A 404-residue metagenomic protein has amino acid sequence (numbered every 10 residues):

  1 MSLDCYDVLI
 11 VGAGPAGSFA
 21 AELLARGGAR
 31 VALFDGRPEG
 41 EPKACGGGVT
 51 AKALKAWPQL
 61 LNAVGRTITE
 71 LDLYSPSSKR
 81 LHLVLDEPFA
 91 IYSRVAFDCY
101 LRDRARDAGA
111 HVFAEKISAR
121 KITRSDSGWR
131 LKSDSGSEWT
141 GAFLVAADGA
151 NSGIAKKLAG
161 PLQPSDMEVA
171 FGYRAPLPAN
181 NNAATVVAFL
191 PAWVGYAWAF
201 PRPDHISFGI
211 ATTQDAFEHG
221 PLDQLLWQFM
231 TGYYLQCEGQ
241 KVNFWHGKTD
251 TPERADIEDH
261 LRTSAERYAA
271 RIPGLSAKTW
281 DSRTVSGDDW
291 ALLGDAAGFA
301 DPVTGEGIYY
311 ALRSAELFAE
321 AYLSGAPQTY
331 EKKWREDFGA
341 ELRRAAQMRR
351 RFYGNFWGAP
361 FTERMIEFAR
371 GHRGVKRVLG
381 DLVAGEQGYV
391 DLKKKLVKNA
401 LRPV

Functional and structural regions predicted by a protein language model:
S2-G14: Beta1/beta-strand and adjacent pyrophosphate-binding region of the FAD-binding site in flavoprotein oxidoreductases
V8-I10, V31, W290: Conserved hydrophobic helix-helix packing surfaces used for dimerization/oligomerization
A13, G27, R104-N243, G298: Predominantly flavin-linked oxidoreductase catalytic cores and closely associated redox partners
G17-S18: N-terminal Rossmann-fold NAD(P) dinucleotide-binding loop
A25-A44: Glycine-rich FAD pyrophosphate-binding loop
A51-R102: A conserved beta-strand/loop capping segment in the N-terminal third of enzymes that catalyze redox or closely related
A119, A216-A321, Q328-T329: FAD/FMN-dependent oxidoreductases across multiple families
E320-V404: C-terminal helical "tail/cap" subdomain of flavin- and related membrane-associated enzymes
